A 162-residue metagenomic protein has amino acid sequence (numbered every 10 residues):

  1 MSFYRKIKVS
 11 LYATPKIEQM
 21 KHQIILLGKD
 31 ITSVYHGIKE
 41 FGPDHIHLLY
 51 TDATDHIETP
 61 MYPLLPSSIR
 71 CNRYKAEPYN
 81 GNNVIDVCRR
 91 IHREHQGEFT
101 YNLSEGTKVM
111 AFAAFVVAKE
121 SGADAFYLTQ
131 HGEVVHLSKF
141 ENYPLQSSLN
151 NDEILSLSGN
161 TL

Functional and structural regions predicted by a protein language model:
M1-F99, F112-L162: Long, low-complexity, Lys/Arg-enriched
L103-T107: N-terminal glycine-rich "phosphate-gripper" loop used for MgATP/nucleotide binding and carboxylate activation
